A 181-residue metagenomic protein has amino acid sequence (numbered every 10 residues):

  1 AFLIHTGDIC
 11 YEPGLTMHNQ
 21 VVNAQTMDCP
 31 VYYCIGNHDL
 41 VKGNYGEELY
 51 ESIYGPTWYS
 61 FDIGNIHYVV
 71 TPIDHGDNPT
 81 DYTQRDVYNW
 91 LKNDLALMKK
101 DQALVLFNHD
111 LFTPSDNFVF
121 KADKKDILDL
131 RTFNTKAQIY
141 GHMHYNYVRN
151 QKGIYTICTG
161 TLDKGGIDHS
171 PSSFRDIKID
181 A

Functional and structural regions predicted by a protein language model:
A1-M17: N-terminal active-site segment of His-dependent metallophosphoesterases
L3-H5, Y33, L106, I139: Residue-level marker for buried hydrophobic side chains located in beta-strands that build the well-ordered beta-sheet
T6, L95-S115: Short acidic, glycine-rich surface-loop motifs adjacent to enzyme active sites
G7-D8, G36-N37, H109, G141-H142: Active-site glycine-centered loops adjacent to acidic/histidine catalytic or metal-binding residues that shape
L15-K100, D123-A137, Y145-K178: Extended active-site neighborhood of metal-dependent phosphoesterases/phosphodiesterases
L106-L111, K136-N146: Histidine-centered catalytic micro-motifs
S115-K121: Catalytic lumenal/periplasmic loop and adjoining terminal transmembrane helix of membrane glycan-assembly enzymes
A181: Acidic, His/Gly-rich catalytic cores of divalent-metal-dependent hydrolytic chemistry
